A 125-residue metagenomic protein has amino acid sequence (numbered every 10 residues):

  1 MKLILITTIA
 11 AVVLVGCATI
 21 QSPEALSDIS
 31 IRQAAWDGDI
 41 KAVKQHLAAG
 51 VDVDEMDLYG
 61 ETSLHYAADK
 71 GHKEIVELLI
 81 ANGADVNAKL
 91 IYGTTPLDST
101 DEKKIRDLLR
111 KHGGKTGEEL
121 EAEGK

Functional and structural regions predicted by a protein language model:
I31, L64, P96-L97: Conserved hydrophobic residue in the first alpha-helix
A42, E74-I75, K104-I105: Conserved ankyrin/ankyrin-like repeat signature
